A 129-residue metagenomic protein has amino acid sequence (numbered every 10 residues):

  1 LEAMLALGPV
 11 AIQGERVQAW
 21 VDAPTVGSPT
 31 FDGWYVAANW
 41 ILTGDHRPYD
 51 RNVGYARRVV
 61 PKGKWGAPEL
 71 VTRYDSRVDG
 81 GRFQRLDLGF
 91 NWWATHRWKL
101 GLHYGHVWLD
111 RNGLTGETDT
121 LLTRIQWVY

Functional and structural regions predicted by a protein language model:
L1-Y129: Outer-membrane beta-barrel pore domains
